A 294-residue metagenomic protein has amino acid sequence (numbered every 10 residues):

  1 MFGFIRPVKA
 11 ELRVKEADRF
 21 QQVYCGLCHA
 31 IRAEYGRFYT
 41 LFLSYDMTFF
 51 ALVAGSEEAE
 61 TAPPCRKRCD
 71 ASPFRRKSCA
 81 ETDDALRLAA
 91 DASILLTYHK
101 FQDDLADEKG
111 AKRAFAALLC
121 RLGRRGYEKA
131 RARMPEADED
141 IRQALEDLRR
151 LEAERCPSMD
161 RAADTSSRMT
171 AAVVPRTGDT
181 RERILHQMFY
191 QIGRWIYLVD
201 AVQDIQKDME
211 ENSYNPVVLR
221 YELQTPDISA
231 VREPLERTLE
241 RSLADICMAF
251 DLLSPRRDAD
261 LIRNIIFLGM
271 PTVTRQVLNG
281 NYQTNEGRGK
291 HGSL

Functional and structural regions predicted by a protein language model:
M1-S166, T170-Q187, R194, L198-S242 (+6 more regions): Acidic catalytic motifs of isoprenoid enzymes
